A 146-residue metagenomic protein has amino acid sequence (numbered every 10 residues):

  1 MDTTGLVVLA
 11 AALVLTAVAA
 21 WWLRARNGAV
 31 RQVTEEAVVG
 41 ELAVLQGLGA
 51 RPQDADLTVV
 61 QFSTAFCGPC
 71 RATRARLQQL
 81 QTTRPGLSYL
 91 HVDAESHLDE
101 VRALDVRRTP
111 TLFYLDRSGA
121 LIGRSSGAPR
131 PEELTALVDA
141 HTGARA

Functional and structural regions predicted by a protein language model:
M1-L42: N-terminal targeting signals for export/organelle localization
V44-A50, A55: Anionic-ligand binding region
Q53-A65: Short active-site neighborhood of thiol/selenol oxidoreductases, capturing the structured segment around
C67-C70, L112: The canonical Cys-X-X-Cys-His
R71-T83: Typically the conserved alpha-helix immediately C-terminal to a functionally engaged Cys/Sec in thioredoxin-like
P85-D99: Thiol-based oxidoreductase modules, predominantly thioredoxin-like and allied folds used for disulfide exchange
D105-F113: Structural micro-motif
Y114-A146: Non-catalytic, surface beta->alpha helical segment in thiol-disulfide oxidoreductase systems
